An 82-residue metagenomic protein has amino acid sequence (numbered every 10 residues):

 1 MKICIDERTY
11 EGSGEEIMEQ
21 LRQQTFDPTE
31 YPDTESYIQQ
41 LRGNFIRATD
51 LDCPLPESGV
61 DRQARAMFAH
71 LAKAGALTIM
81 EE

Functional and structural regions predicted by a protein language model:
M1-E35: N-terminal acidic leader/helix
I3, Y10, I46-L55, T78-I79: Hydrophobic transmembrane signal anchors and adjacent membrane-proximal interface regions, especially in viral
D6-R8, Q20, L41, T49 (+1 more regions): Compositionally biased, intrinsically disordered low-complexity segments
Y10-G12, L41, E57, K73: Intrinsically disordered, low-complexity segments enriched in small/polar residues
E16-M18, R47, Q63, I79: Intrinsically disordered, low-complexity, compositionally biased regions/tails
I17-Q20, Y37-N44, A66-H70: Charge-rich, solvent-exposed alpha-helical interaction surfaces
Q24-C53: Acidic, aromatic-enriched beta-alpha/helix-loop junctions
L55-E82: Short, compact, well-ordered microdomains
